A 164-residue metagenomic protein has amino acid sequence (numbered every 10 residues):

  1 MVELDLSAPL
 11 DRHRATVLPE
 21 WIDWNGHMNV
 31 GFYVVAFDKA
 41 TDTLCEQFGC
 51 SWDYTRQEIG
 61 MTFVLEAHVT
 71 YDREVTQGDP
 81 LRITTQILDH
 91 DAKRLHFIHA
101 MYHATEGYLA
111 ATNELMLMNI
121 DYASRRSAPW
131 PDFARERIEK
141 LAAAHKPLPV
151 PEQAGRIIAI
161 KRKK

Functional and structural regions predicted by a protein language model:
M1-V64, M118-K164: Hot-dog-fold acyl-thioester-processing enzymes
A8, Y108-A110: Beta-strand initiation motifs
A15, R94-H96, E114: Short, small/polar residue-rich loop motifs at catalytic or cofactor-binding pockets
L44-L95: Hydrophobic beta-strand-centered segment that forms part of the acyl-chain substrate-binding groove
D72, Y102-A104, I120: A generic structural motif
A92-Y102, Y108: Compact nucleic-acid interaction/catalytic patches
A111-N113, P129: A structural microfeature
